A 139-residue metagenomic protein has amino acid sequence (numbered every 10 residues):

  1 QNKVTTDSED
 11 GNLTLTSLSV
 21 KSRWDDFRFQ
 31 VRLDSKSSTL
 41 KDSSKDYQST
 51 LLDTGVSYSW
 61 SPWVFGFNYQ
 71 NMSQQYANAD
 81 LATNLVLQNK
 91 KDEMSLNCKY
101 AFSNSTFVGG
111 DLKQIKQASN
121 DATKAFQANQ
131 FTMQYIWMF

Functional and structural regions predicted by a protein language model:
Q1, V31-S35, T54-Y58, F67-N71 (+1 more regions): Transmembrane beta-barrel strands of outer-membrane/channel proteins
Q1-N12, T39-S49, Q75-N89, S119-Q127: Outer-membrane beta-barrel translocator domains and adjoining extracellular loop/strand segments of Gram-negative
L15-S19, D53-G55, E93-N97, T132-Q134: Membrane-embedded beta-strand positions in outer-membrane beta-barrel channels/transporters
V20-W24, S35, V56-W60, Y100 (+2 more regions): Residue-level signature of outer-membrane beta-barrel architecture
W24-V31, P62-F67, Q74, Y100-G110 (+1 more regions): Repeated loop/turn-to-beta-strand initiation elements of outer-membrane beta-barrel proteins
D46-S49, S57-S61, Q88-D92, Y100-N104 (+1 more regions): A structural signal for short secondary-structure junctions
L51, N68-S95, A101, K116 (+1 more regions): Outer-membrane beta-barrel transmembrane domain signature
F126-F139: Outer-membrane beta-barrel "beta-signal"
